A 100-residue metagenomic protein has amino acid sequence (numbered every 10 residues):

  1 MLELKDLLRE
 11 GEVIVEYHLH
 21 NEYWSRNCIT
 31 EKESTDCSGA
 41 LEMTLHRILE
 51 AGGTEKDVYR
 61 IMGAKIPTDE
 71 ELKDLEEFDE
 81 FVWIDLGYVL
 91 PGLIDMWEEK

Functional and structural regions predicted by a protein language model:
M1-L4, R9, E70-K73, D95-K100: Short intrinsically disordered terminal tails
V13-V15: A short, Trp-centered hydrophobic/proline-enriched beta-strand micro-motif
H18-I94: Acidic, low-complexity, intrinsically disordered interaction modules
